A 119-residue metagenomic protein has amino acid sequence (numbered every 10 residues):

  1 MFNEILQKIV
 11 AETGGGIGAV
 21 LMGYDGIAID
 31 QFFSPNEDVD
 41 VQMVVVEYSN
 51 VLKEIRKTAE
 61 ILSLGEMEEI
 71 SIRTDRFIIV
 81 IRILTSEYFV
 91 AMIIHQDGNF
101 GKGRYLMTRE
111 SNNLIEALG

Functional and structural regions predicted by a protein language model:
M1-G18, M22-G119: Non-catalytic interaction/Regulatory regions outside core domains
